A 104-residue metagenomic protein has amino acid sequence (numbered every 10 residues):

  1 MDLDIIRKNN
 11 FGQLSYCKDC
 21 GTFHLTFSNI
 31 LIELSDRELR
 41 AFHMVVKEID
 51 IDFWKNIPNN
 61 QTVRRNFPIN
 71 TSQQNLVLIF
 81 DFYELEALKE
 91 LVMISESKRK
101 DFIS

Functional and structural regions predicted by a protein language model:
M1-S104: Positively charged, low-complexity terminal tracts and the immediately adjacent first secondary-structure elements
